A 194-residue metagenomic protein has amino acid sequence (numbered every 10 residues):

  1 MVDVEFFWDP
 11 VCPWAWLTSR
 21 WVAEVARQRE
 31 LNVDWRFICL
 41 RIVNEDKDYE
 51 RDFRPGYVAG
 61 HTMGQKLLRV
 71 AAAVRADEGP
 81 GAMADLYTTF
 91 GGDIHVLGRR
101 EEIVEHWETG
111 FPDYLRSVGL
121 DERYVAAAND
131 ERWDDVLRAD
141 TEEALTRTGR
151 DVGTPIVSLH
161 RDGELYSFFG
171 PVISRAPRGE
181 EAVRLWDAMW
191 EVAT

Functional and structural regions predicted by a protein language model:
M1-E24: Local sequence-structure signature of Cys/Sec-based thiol-disulfide redox active-site neighborhoods
V2, T88-G92, F169: A short alpha-helix capping/helix-coil boundary motif
P13, V58, R132: Short, surface-exposed alpha-helical recognition segments that flank or form part of ligand/macromolecule-binding
W16-W107, F111: Structural alpha/beta surface segment adjacent to cysteine/selenocysteine redox centers across thiol/disulfide enzymes
W21-V25, R100-T194: C-terminal cap of thioredoxin/glutaredoxin-like
